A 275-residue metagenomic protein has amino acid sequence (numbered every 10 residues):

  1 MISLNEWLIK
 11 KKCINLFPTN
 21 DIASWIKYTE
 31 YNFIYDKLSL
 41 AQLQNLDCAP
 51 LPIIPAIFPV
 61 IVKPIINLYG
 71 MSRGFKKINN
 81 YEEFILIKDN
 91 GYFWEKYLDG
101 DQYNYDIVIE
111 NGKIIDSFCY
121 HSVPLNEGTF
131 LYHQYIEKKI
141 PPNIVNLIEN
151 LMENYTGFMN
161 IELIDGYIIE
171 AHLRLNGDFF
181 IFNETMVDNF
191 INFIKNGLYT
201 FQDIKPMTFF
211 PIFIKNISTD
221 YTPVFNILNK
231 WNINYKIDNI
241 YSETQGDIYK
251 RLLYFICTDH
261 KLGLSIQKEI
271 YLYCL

Functional and structural regions predicted by a protein language model:
M1-C13, A171-E184, I233-Y249, Y254-C257 (+1 more regions): An exposure/low-complexity boundary signal
M1-Q42, T258-L275: ATP-binding N-terminal substructure of ATP-dependent carboxylate-amine bond-forming enzymes
L16-L147: Active-site nucleotide/adenylate-binding loops and adjacent lid/helix of ATP-dependent enzymes
Q44, I191-L275: Peripheral (often C-terminal) accessory segments that flank ATP-dependent C-N-forming ligase machineries
D47-A49, D89-N90, M152-T156, W231-K236: Short secondary-structure junctions
D101-Q102, I107-Y155, Y167-F213: ATP-dependent carboxylate/phosphate-activation module, predominantly the ATP-grasp catalytic core and closely related
E162-G166: A glycine-rich phosphate-binding loop feature that marks nucleotide/adenosyl-phosphate handling sites
